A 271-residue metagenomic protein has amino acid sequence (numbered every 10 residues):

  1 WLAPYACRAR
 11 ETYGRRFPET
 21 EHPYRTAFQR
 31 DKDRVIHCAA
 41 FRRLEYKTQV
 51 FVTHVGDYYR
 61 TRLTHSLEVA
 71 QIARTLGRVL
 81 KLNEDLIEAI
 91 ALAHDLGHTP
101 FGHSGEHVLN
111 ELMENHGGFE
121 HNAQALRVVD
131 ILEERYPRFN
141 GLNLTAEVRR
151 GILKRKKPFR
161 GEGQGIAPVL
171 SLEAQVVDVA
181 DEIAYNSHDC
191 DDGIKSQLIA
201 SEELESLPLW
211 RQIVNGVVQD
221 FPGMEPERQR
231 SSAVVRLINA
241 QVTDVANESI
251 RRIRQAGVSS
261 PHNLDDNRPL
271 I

Functional and structural regions predicted by a protein language model:
W1-S66, A70-L76, E84, G105 (+2 more regions): Histidine-centered, transition-metal-coordinating active-site segments
I87-L92, D178: Short alpha-helical catalytic segment bearing the HExxH-like zincin motif of zinc-dependent metalloproteases
L92-L96, M113, L132: Acidic, glycine-rich active-site loops and adjacent beta-strand->loop/helix elements that engage anionic groups
A93, G97-F101, A184: Short active-site segment of divalent metal-dependent hydrolases/proteases that encodes the spacing between
G102-M113: A glycine- and small-aliphatic-rich helix-loop capping segment at beta-alpha/alpha-beta transitions that lines
H116-E120: A short alpha->loop->secondary-structure connector
